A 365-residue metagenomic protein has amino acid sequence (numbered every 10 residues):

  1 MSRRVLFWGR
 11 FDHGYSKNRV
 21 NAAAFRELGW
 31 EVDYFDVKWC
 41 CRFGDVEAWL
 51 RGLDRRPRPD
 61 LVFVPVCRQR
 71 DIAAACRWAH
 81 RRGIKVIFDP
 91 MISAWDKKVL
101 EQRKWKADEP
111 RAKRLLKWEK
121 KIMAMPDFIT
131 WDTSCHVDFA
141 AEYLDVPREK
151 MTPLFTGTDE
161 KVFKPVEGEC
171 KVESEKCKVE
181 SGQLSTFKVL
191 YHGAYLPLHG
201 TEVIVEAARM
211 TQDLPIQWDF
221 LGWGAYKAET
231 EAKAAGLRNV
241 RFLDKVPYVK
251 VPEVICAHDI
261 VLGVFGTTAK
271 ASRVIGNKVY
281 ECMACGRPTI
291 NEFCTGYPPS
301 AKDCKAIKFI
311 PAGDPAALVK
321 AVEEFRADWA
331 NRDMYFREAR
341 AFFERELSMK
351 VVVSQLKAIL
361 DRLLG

Functional and structural regions predicted by a protein language model:
L6, K171-R209, D219: Conserved donor-binding/catalytic core segment of Leloir-type glycosyltransferases
V20, A327-D361: A charged, aromatic-enriched C-terminal amphipathic alpha-helix characteristic of glycosyltransferases across folds
L50-L53, R77, R81, E109-I129: Membrane-proximal helix-turn-helix segments that form the acceptor-binding/catalytic region of lipid-linked
D96, H199, P247-V254, V261-M283 (+2 more regions): Nucleotide-sugar-dependent
C135, G157: Carbohydrate-associated surface elements
H192, Q217-T230: Glycosyltransferase donor-sugar binding loop
A228-E253: Nucleotide-activated donor-binding/catalytic signature segment of Leloir-type glycosyltransferases, i.e., the conserved
I307-P315, E324-A330: Conserved acidic donor-binding segment of nucleotide-sugar-dependent glycosyltransferases
